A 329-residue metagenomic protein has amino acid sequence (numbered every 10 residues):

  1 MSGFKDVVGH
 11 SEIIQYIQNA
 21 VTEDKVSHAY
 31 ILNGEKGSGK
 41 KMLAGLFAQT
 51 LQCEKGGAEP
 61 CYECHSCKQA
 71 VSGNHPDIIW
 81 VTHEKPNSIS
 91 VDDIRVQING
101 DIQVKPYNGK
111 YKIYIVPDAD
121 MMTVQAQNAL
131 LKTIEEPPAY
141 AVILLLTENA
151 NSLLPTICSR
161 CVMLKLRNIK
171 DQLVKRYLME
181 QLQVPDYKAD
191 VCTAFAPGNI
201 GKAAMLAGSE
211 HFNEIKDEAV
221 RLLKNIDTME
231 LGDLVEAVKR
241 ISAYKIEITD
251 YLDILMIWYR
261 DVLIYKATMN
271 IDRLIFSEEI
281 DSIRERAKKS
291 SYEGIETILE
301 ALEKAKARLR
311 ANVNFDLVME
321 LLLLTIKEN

Functional and structural regions predicted by a protein language model:
M1-Q49, Q69, A139-Y140, N149-I254 (+2 more regions): Charged, glycine-rich active-site and insertion segments that engage polyanionic ligands
S2-G3, D118-T133, V191-T193, W258-Y259: Solvent-exposed, charged interface segments at domain starts and junctions
S2-Q125, A287: Clamp-loader machinery-focused feature within the broader ASCE/P-loop NTPase space
D118-A119, L145-A150: A short beta-strand-to-loop transition that corresponds to the Sensor-1 phosphate-sensing loop of AAA+ P-loop ATPases
N128-L145: Conserved catalytic/switch belt of AAA+ P-loop NTPases
